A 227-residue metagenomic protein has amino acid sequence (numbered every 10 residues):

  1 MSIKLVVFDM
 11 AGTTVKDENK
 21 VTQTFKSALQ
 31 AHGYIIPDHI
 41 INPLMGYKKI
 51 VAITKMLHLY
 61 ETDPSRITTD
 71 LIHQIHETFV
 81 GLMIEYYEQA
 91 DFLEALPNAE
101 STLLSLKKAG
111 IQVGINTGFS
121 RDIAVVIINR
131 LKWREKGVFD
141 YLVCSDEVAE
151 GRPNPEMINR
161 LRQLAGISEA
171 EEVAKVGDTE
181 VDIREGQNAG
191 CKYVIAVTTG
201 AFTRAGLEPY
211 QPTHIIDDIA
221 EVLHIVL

Functional and structural regions predicted by a protein language model:
M1-V6, L104, S120-D122, V126-L227: Asp-based, Mg2+/Mn2+-dependent phosphohydrolase catalytic module
I3-P97, L104, K108-A109, D122-V125: N-terminal helical cap/lid subdomain that shapes the substrate entry/recognition surface in HAD-like hydrolases
M10, Q30, I41-N42, E88 (+5 more regions): Generic anion/oxyanion-binding catalytic loop in active/binding sites
V15, G46, L96, G114-G118 (+3 more regions): Active-site-adjacent beta-strand anchor residues
F25-K26, R66, E85-Y86, G114-T117 (+2 more regions): N-terminal start-of-chain detector that recognizes signal peptides and the immediate post-cleavage beginning
I35, Q112, K192: Residue-level detector of anion-binding/catalytic polar loops
M45-G46, F92, T117, E208 (+1 more regions): A structural signal for short, well-ordered beta-strand elements
L103, K108-N116, R130: Well-ordered, non-transmembrane segments within structured domains
